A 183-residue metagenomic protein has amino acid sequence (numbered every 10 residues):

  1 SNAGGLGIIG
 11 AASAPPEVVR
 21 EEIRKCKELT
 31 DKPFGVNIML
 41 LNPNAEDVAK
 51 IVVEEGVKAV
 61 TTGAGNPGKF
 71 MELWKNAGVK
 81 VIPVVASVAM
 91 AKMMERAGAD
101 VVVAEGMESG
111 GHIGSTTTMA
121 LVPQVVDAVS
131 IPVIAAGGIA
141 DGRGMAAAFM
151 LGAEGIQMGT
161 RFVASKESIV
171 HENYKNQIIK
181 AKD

Functional and structural regions predicted by a protein language model:
S1-P132: Active-site entrance/lid segments in N-terminal catalytic domains of soluble metabolic enzymes
A120-I134, A140-D183: Conserved active-site-proximal phosphate/metal-binding subdomains
